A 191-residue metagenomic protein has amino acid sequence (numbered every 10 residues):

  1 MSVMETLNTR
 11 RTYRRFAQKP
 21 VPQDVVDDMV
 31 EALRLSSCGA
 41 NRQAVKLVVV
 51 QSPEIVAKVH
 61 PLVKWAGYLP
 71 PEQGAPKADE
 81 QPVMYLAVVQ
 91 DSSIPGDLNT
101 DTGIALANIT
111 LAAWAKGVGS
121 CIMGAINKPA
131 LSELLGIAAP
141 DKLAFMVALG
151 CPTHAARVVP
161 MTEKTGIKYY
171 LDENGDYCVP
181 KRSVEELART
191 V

Functional and structural regions predicted by a protein language model:
M1-V191: Acidic, surface-exposed loops and disordered segments
